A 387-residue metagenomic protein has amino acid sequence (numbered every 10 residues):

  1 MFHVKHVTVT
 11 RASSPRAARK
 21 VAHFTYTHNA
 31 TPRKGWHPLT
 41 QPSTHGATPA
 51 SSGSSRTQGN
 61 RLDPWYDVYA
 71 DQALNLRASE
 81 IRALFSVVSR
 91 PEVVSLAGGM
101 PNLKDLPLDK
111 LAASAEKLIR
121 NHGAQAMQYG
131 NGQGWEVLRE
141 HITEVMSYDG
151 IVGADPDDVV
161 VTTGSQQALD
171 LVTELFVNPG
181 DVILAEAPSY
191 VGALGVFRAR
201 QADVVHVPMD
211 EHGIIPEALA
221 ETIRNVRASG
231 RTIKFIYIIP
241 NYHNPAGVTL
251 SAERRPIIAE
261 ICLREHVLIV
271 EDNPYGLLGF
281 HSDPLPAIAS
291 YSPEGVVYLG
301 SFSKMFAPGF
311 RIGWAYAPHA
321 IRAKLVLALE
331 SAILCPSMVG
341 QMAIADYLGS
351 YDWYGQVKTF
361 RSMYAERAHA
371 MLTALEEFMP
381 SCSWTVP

Functional and structural regions predicted by a protein language model:
M1-H6, P15, V21-T25: N-terminal amphipathic/hydrophobic targeting modules at extreme N-termini, encompassing cleavable Sec/SRP-type signal
R11-S13, T31: Intrinsic, low-complexity polybasic segments
G59-L62, Q72-G164, L171, G349-S350 (+1 more regions): N-terminal small-domain helix-loop-helix segment of the aminotransferase-like
R120, A124-H266, G276-V297, Y364: Conserved core of the PLP fold type I
D272: Glycine-centered flexible beta-alpha turn that most often forms the glycine-rich phosphate-binding loop
S292, V297-S362: Conserved core segment of the aminotransferase class I/II
L348, D352-F360, A370-P387: Conserved small-domain helix->loop->beta segment predominantly found in fold-type I
